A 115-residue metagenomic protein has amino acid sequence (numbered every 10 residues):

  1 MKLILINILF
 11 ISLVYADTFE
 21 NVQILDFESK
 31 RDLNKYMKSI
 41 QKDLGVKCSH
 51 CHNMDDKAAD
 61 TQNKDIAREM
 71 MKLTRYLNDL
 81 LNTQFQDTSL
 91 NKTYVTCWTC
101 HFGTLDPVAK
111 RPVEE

Functional and structural regions predicted by a protein language model:
L3-L13: Sec-dependent N-terminal signal peptides
D17-L33: Short N-terminal segments immediately surrounding and downstream of signal-peptide cleavage
V22, M37, M70: Short, structured motif recognition centered on aromatic/hydrophobic residues
N34-K47, Q84-V95: Sequence/structural segment immediately N-terminal to covalent heme-attachment motifs in c-type and related
L44, T74-L81, H101: Sec/Tat-exported extracytoplasmic proteins
G45-D55, Y94-T104: The canonical Cys-X-X-Cys-His
D55-L77, A109-E115: Gly/Gly-Pro-rich "capping" loops immediately C-terminal to redox-active cysteine motifs in periplasmic/lumenal
T88, C97-E115: A mid-sequence interfacial segment
